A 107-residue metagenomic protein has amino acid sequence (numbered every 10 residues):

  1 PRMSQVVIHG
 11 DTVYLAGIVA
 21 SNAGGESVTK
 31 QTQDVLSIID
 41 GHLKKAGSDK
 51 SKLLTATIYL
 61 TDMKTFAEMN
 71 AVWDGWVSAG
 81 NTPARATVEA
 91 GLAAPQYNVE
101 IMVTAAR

Functional and structural regions predicted by a protein language model:
P1-R107: Short, polar/acidic, helix-capping and beta-turn segments at strand->helix junctions that line the mouths
